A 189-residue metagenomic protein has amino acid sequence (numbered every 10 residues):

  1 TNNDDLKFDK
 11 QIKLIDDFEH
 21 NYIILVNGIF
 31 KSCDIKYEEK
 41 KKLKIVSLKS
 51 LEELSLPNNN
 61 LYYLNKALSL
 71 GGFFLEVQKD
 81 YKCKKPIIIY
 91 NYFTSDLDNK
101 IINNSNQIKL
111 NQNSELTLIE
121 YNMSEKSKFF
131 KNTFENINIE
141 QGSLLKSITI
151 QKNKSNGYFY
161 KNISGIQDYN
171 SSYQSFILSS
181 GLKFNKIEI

Functional and structural regions predicted by a protein language model:
T1-K44, F176: A generic N-terminal leader/anchor concept
L25, Y37-K42, V46-I189: Conserved beta-strand/loop scaffold segments within soluble protein domains that form the structured core and edges
